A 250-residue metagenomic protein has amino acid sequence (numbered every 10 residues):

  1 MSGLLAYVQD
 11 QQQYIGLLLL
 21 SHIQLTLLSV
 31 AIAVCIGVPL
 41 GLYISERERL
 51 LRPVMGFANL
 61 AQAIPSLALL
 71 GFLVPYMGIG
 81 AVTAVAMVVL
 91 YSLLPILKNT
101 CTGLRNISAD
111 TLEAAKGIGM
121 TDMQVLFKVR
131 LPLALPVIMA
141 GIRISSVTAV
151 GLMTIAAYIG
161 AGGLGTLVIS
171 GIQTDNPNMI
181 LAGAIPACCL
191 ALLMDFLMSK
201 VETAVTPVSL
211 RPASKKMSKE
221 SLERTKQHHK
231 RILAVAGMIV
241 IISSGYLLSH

Functional and structural regions predicted by a protein language model:
M1-S29, H250: Periplasmic/extracellular loop-to-transmembrane helix junction in inner-membrane transport proteins
Y14-L25, V74-P95, M179, G183-A184: Loop-to-helix entry region at the N-terminal start of transmembrane alpha-helices in multi-pass membrane transporters
L27, L90, M123-I155, N178 (+2 more regions): Transmembrane alpha-helices
L40-L73, V88, I96-N106: Cytoplasmic-entry segments and transmembrane alpha-helices of multi-pass inner-membrane transporters
L42, N99, G103-N106, D110-E113 (+2 more regions): Membrane-spanning helices that line or support transport/gating and their immediate boundary helices in channels
V74-P75, L152-L181, P186, R211-S214: Glycine-rich helix-loop "coupling/hinge" segments at transmembrane-helix boundaries in multipass transporters
N99-M139: Short cytoplasmic-facing helical segments at TM-TM junctions of multi-pass membrane proteins
R105, L181-S249: C-terminal transmembrane helix and the adjacent membrane-cytosol boundary/short C-terminal tail of inner/organellar
